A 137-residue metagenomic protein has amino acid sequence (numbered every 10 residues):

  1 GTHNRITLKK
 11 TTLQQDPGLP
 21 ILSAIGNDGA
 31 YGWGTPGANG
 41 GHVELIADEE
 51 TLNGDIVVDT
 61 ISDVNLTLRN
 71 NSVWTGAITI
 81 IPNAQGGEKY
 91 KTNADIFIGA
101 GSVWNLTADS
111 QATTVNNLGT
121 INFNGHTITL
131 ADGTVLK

Functional and structural regions predicted by a protein language model:
G1-K137: Long, low-complexity, polar and repeat-rich extracellular regions of very large Gram-negative surface proteins
